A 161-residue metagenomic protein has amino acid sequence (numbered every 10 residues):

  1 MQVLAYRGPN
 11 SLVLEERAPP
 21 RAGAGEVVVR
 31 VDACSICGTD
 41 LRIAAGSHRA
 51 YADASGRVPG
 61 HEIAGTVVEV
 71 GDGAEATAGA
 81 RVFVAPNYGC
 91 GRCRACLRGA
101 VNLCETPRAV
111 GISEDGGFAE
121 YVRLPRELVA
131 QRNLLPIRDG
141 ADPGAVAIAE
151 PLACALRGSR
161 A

Functional and structural regions predicted by a protein language model:
M1-Q2: Extreme N-terminal starter segment of soluble prokaryotic enzymes
A5-R21, G38-E69, F83, V101-I112: N-terminal glycine-rich cofactor-binding segment
P9, V68-G73, R126-L128, G140: Short loop segments at secondary-structure junctions
S11, S35-C37, G89, E127-A130: Active-site/binding-pocket entry motifs
V13, G23, A78, G117-F118: A generic structural signal for well-ordered coil/turn residues at beta-strand boundaries that shape enzyme active-site
E15, E26, E62, E120 (+1 more regions): Acidic-residue sensor for enzyme active/binding pockets
P20-C34, H48-R94, L135-R138: Glycine-rich beta-strand-centered segment in the early N-terminal region that forms part of a ligand/cofactor-binding
C90-A161: NAD(P)H dinucleotide-binding glycine-rich loop of Rossmann-like/cofactor-binding domains, especially the beta1-alpha1
